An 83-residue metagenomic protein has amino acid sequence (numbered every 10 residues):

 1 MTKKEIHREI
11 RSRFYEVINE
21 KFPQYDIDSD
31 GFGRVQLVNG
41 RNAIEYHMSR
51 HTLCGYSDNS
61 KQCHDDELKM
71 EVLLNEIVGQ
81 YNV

Functional and structural regions predicted by a protein language model:
M1-F32, K61-M70: Negatively charged, low-complexity tracts enriched in Asp/Glu with abundant Ser/Thr
E9, V17-E20, R41, H51 (+1 more regions): Alpha-helical structural elements
P23-R50: Amphipathic alpha-helical interaction modules
R41-V72, G79-V83: Intrinsically disordered, low-complexity regulatory segments enriched in Ser/Thr/Pro and charged residues
